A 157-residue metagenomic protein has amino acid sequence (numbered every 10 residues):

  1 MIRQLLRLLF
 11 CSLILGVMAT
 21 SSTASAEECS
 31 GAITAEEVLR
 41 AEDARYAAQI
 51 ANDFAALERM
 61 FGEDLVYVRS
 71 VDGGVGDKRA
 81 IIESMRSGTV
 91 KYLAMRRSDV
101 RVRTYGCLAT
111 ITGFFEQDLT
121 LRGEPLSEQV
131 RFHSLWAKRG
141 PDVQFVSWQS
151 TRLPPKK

Functional and structural regions predicted by a protein language model:
M1-F10: Bacterial N-terminal signal peptides that target proteins for export
F10-L13, T34: Generic short amphipathic/hydrophobic targeting helices enriched at N-termini, encompassing Sec-type signal peptides
L15-A24: C-terminal segment of classical bacterial N-terminal signal peptides
E27-M60, V66-K157: A beta-strand edge to alpha-helix "cap/lid" segment located at domain peripheries
